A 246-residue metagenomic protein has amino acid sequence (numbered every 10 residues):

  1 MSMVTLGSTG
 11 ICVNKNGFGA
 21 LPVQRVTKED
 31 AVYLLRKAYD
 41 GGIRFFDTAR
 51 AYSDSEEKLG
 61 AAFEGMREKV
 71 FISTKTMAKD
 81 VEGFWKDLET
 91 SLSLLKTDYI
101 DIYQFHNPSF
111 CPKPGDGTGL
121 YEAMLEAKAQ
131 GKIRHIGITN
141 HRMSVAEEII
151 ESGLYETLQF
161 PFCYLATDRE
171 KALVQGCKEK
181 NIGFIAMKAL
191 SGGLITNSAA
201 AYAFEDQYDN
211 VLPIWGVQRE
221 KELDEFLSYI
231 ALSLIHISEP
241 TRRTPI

Functional and structural regions predicted by a protein language model:
M1-V70: N-terminal binding-site loop/beta-alpha segment at the start of enzyme catalytic domains that lines or forms
L6, F18, F46, L59 (+7 more regions): Conserved, mostly hydrophobic/aromatic
G17-G19, D47-A49, S73-K75, Y103-H106 (+4 more regions): A cross-family glycoside hydrolase active-site/sugar-binding cleft signature
P22-Q24, A51-D54, A78, N140-S144 (+1 more regions): Short glycine-enriched loops at secondary-structure junctions
V26-E29, R36, K79-I185: Glycine/proline-rich, positively charged, aromatic-decorated active-site loop/lid region on the catalytic face
E148-I149, P161-Y208, L212-K221: Catalytic alpha/beta core domains of metabolic enzymes, predominantly
L223-L234: C-terminal helical cap(s) of enzyme catalytic domains, especially alpha/beta-barrels
I235-I246: Single conserved hydrophobic/aromatic residue that forms the stacking wall/gate of nucleotide- or nucleobase-binding
